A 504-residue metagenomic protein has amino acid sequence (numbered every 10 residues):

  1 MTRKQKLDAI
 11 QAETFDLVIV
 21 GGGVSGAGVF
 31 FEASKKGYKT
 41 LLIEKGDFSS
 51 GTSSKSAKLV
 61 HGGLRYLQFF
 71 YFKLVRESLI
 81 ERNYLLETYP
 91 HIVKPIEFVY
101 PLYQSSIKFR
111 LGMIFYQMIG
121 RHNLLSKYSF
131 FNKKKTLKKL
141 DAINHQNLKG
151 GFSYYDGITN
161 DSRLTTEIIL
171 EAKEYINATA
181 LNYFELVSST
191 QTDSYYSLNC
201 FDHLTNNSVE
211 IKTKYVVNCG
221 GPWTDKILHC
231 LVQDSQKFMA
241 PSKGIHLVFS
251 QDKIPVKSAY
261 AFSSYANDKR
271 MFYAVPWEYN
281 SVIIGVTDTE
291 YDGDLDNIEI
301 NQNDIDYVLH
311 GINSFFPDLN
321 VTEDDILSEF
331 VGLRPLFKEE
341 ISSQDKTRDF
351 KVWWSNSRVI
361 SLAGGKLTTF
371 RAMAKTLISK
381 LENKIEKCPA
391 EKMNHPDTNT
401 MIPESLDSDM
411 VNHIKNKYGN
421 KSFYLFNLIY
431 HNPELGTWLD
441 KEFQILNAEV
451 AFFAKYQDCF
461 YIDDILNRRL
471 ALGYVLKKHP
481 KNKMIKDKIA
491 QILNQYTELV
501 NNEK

Functional and structural regions predicted by a protein language model:
M1-L17, E32-K36: Extreme N-terminal leader/targeting segments of oxidoreductases
K6-A9, V18, G46-D47, I92 (+10 more regions): C-terminal accessory subdomains/tails of enzymes that are appended
E13-F15, T205-Y215: Core beta-strand elements of the Rossmann-like FAD/NAD(P) dinucleotide-binding domain in flavoenzyme oxidoreductases
G26: N-terminal Rossmann-fold NAD(P) dinucleotide-binding loop
S34-K55: Glycine-rich FAD pyrophosphate-binding loop
K58-K139, M271-F272: Dinucleotide-binding Rossmann-like beta1-alpha1 core, especially the glycine-rich loop that anchors the ADP
N182-Y196: A conserved short coil-to-beta-strand element within the FAD-binding core of flavoproteins
I227-L247: Glycine-rich beta-alpha-beta "Rossmann" dinucleotide-binding loop(s) and their flanking helix/strand
